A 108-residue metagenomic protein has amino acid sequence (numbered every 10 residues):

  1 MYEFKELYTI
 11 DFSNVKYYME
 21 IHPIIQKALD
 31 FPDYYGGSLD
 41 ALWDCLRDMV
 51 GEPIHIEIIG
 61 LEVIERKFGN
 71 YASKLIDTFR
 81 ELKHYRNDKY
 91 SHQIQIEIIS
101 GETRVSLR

Functional and structural regions predicted by a protein language model:
M1-Y35, L39, W43-R108: Eukaryotic endosomal/vacuolar membrane-trafficking regulators centered on PX-domain-mediated PI3P pathways
